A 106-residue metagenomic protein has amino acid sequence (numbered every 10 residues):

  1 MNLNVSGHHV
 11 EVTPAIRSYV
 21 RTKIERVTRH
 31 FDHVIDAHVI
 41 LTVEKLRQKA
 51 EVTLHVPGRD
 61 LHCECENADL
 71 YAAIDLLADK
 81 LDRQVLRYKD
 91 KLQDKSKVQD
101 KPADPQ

Functional and structural regions predicted by a protein language model:
M1-Q106: N-terminal, polar/charged subdomain of small-to-medium soluble alpha/beta proteins
